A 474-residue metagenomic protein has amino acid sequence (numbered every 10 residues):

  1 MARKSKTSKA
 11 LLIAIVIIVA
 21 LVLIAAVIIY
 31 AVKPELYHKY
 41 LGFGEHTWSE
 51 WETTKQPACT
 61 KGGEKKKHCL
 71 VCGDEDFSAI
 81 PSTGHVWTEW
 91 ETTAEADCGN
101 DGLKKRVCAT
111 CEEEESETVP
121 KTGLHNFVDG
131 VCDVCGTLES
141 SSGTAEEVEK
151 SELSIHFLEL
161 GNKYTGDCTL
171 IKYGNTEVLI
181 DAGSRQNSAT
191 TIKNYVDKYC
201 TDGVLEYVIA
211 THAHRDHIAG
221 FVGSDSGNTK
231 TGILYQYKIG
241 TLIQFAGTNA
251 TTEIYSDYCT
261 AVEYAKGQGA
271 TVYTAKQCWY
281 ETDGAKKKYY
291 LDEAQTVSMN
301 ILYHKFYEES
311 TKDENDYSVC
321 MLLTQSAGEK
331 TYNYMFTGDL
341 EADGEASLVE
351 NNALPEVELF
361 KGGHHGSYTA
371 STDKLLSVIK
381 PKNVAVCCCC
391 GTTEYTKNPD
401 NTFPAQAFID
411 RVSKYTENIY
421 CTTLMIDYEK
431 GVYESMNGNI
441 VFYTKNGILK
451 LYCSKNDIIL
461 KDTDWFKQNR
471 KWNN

Functional and structural regions predicted by a protein language model:
K4-L21: N-terminal Sec-pathway targeting helices
A26-G143: Thrombospondin type-1
G143-V204, A275-P355, L359, G431-N474: Core dinuclear metal-dependent hydrolase active-site scaffold
Y164-T165, Q186-N187, A213-A219, T248-T252 (+5 more regions): Active-site environment of divalent metal-dependent phosphoester hydrolases
G174, Q186-Q244, E350-S367, K380-A385: Active-site metal-binding motif and surrounding structural segment of the metallo-beta-lactamase
T176, Y237-T241, K266-T271, K380-N383 (+1 more regions): A short helix->loop->beta-strand "cap" motif at the edges of active sites that frequently abuts
R215-Y235, T251-T260, T372-L376, P399-N401: Metal-dependent catalytic neighborhoods of phosphoester/phosphodiester hydrolases
E345-L348, V357-K430: Internal alpha/beta domain cores that form substrate/cofactor-binding pockets in large enzymes and binding proteins
